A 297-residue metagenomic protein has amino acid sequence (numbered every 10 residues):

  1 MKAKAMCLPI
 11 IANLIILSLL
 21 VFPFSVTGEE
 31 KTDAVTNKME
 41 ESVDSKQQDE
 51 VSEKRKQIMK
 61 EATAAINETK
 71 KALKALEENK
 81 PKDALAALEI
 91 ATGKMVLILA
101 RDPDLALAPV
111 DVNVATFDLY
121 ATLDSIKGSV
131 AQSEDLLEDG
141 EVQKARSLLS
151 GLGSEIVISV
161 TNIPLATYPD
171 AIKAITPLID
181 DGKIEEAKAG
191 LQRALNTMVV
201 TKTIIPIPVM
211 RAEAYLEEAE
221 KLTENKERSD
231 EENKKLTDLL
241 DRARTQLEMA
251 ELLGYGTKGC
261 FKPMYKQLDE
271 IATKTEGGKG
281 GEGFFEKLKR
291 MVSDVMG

Functional and structural regions predicted by a protein language model:
K2-A12: Bacterial N-terminal signal peptides that target proteins for export
I11-F22: Bacterial N-terminal signal peptides
V21-D33: Signal peptide processing junction and immediate N-terminal pro/mature segment of secreted/exported proteins
E30-G140, L148: N-terminal Sec/ER secretory leader and immediately downstream segment of secreted/extracellular precursors
R101-D104, A108, N162, L253 (+2 more regions): Soluble, cytosolic/nucleoplasmic coiled-coil alpha-helices used as oligomeric scaffolds and tethers in large eukaryotic
A115-Y265, R290: Extended amphipathic alpha-helical interaction segments
G254-G297: A cross-kingdom marker for long, charged
